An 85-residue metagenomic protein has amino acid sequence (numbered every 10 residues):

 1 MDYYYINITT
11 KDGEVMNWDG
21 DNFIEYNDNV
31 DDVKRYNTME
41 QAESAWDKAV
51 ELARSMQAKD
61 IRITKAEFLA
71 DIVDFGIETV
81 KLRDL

Functional and structural regions predicted by a protein language model:
M1-D32: Short aromatic-glycine-(Arg/Gly/Cys) micro-motifs in beta-strand/loop hairpins
M39-L85: Short, mixed-charge low-complexity intrinsically disordered segments
